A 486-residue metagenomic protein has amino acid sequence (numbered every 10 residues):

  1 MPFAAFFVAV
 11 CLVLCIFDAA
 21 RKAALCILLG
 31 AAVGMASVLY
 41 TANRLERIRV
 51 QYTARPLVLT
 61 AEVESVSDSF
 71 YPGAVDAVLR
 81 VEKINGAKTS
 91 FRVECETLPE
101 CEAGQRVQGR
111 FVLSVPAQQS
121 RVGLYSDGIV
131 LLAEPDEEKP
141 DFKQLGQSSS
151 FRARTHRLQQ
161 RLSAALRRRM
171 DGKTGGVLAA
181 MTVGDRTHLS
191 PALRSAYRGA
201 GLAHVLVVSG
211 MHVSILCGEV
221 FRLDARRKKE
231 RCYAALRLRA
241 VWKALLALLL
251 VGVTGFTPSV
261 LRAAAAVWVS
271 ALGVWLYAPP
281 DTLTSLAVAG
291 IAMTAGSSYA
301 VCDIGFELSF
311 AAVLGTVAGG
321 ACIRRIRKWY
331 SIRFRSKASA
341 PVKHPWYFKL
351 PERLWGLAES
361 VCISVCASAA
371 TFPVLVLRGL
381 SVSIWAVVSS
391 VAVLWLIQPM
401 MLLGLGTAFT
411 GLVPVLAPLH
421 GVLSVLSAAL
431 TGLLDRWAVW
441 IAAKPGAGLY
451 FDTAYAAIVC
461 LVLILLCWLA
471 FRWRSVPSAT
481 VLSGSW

Functional and structural regions predicted by a protein language model:
M1-V50, L131-L132: N-terminal leader/targeting segments
G34-L57, F471-V481: Hydrophobic alpha-helical transmembrane segments in integral membrane proteins
A54-F70: Structural detector for short beta-strands of small beta-barrel domains
L59-E62, A103-S120: Flexible glycine-rich surface loops and low-complexity tracts that mediate binding to linear polymers
D68-L79: Short aromatic-glycine-enriched beta-strand elements
G86-C101: Beta-strand/loop nucleic-acid-binding surfaces
G128-A264, A271-L272: Aromatic-rich juxtamembrane segments at the membrane interface
F256-V462, W468-P477, L482, W486: Internal transmembrane alpha-helical bundles of multi-pass membrane proteins
